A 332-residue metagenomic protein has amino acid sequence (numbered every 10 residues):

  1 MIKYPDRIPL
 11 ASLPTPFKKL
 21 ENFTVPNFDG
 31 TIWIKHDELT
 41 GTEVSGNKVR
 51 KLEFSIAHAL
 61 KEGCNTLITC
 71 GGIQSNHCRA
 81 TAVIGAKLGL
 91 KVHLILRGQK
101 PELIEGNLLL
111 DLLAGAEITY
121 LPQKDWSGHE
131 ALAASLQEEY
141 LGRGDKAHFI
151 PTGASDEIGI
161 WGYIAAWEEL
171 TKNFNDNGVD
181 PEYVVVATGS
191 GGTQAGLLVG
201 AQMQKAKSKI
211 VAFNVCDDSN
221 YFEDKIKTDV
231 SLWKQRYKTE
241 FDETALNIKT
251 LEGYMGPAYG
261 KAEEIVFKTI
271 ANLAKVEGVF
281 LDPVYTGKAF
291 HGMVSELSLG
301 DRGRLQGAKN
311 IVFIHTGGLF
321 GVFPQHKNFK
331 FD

Functional and structural regions predicted by a protein language model:
M1-D332: PLP-dependent amino-acid enzyme catalytic core
